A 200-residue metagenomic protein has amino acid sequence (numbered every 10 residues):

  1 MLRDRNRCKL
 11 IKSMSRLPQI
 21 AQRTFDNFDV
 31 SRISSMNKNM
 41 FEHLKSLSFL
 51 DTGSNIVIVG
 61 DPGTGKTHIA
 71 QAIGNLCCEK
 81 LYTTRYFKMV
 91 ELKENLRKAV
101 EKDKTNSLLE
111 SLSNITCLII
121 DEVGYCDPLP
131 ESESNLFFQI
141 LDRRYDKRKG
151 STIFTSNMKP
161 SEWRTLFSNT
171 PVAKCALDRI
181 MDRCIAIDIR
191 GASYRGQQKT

Functional and structural regions predicted by a protein language model:
M1-I20: Interdomain "pre-motor" coupling segment immediately N-terminal to P-loop NTPase/helicase cores
R23-S48: N-terminal pre-Walker A segment at the start of P-loop NTPase domains
F28, A70, K88: Conserved hydrophobic/aromatic pocket- or pore-lining residues that grip, position, or stack substrates in active sites
T52-I69: Walker A/P-loop nucleotide-binding motif
N55-V57, C117, S151: Residue-level preference for the first positions of well-ordered beta-strands
G74-F87: Post-Walker A helix-loop "phosphate-sensing" segment adjacent to the P-loop in P-loop NTPases
T83, L92-A99, D103-S113, V123-T200: Replace "adjacent to P-loop NTPase cores in ATP/GTP-dependent enzymes" with "adjacent to NTP-binding cores
